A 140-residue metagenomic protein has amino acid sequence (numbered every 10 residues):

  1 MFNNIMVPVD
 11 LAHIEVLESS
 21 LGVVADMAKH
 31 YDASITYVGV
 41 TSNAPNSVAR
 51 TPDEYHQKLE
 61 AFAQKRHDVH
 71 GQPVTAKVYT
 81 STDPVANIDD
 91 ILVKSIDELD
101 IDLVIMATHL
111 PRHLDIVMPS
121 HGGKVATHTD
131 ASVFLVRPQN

Functional and structural regions predicted by a protein language model:
F2-R50, P73: Small/aliphatic-rich secondary-structure junction motif
L21-G22, E54-Y55, D89-L92, M118-G122: Charged helix-capping and loop-helix junction motifs
D26-K29, D68, D97, T127: Solvent-exposed polar/charged
G39, V78-T80, R137: Residue-level recognition of beta-strand->loop/alpha-helix junctions
D68-V104, P111-R112, G123: Structural beta-alpha unit
L103-T129, N140: Glycine-rich, Arg-bearing micro-motifs that act as flexible, cationic patches
